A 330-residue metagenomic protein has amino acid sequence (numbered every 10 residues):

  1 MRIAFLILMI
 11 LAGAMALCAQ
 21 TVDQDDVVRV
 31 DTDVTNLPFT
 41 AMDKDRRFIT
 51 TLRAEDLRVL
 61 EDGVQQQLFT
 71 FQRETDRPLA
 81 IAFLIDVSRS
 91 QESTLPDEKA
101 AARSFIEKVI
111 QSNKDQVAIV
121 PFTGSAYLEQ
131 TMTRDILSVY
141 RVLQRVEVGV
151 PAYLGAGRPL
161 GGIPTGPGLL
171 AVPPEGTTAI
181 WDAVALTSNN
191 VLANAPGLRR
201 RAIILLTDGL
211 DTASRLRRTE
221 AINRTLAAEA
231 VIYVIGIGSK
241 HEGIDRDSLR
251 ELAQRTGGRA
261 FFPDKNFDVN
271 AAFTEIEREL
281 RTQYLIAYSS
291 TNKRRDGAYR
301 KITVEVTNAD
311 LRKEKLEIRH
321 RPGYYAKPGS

Functional and structural regions predicted by a protein language model:
A4-A16: Bacterial N-terminal signal peptides
A19-S330: Scaffold/interface architecture of coatomer-like assemblies
